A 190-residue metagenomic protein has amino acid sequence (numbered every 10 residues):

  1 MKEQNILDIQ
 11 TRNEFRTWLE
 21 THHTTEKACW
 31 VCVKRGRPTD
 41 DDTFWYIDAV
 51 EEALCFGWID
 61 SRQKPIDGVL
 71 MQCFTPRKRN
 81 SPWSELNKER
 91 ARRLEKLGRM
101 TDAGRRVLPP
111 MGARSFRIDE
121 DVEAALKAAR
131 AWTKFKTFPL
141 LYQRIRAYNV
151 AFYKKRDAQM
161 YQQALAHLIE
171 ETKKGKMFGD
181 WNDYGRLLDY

Functional and structural regions predicted by a protein language model:
M1-Y190: Charge-dense, helix-prone N-terminal extensions
